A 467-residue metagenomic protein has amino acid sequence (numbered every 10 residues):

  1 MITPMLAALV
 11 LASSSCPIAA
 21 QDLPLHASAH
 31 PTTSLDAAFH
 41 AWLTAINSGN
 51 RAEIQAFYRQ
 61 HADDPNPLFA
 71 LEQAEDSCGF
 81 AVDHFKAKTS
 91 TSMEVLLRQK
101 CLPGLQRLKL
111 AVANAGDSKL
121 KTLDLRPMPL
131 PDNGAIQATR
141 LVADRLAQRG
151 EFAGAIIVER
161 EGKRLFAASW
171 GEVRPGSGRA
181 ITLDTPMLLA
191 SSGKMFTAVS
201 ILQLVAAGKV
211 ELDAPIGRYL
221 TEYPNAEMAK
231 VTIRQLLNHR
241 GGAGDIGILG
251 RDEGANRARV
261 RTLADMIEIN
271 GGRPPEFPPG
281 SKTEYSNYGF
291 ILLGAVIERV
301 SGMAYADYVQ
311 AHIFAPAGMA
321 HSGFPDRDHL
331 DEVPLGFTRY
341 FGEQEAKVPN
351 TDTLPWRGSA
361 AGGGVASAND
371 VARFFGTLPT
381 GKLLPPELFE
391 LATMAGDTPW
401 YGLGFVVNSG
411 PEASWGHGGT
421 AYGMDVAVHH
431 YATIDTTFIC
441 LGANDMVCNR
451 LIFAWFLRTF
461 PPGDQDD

Functional and structural regions predicted by a protein language model:
Q21-R51, P127-Q137, S281: Short, low-complexity N-terminal intrinsically disordered segments enriched in polar/charged residues
A37, T44, S48-E94: Short solvent-exposed beta->alpha transition segments
T89-I136: Exposed beta-sheet edge and beta->alpha loop/turn motif
N133, A421-D467: Structured C-terminal helix/loop/strand segments within mature extracytoplasmic catalytic/sensor domains
N133-L189, K209-E211: Short, conserved catalytic-motif segment at the N-terminal edge
A143, I156, G162, T185-D213 (+3 more regions): Active-site SXXK
R174, A226-Y422, V426: Short, surface-exposed loop or secondary-structure junction motifs that flank catalytic or metal-binding residues
